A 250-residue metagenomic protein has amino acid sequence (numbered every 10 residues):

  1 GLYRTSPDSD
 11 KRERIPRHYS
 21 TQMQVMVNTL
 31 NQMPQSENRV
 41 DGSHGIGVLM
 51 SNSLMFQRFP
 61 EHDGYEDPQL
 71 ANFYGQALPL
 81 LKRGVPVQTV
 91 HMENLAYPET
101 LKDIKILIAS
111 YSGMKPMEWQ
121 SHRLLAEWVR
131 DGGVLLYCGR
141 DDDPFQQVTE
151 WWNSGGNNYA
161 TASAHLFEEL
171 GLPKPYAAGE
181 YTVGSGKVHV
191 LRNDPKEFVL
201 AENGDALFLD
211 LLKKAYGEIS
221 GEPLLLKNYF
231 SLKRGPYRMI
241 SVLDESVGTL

Functional and structural regions predicted by a protein language model:
G1-G75, Y176, H189-N193, F198-E202 (+1 more regions): Hydrophobic targeting/anchoring helices
I46, V87, L107, I240: Hydrophobic, well-ordered secondary-structure elements that form the walls of internal hydrophobic environments
E66, G84-P86, I108-K115, I219: Short, flexible loop segments at the rims of nucleotide/cofactor-binding pockets, characterized by
N72-F73, T100, S121: Amphipathic coiled-coil/heptad-repeat helices and related helical stalk/stem segments that mediate oligomerization
P79-E99: A short, well-structured beta->alpha microelement
T100-L107: Short acidic/histidine-rich motifs immediately flanking catalytic phosphotransfer sites in two-component signaling
Y111, K115-L250: A conserved amphipathic helix/loop scaffold that creates a polar/acidic microenvironment used either to coordinate
